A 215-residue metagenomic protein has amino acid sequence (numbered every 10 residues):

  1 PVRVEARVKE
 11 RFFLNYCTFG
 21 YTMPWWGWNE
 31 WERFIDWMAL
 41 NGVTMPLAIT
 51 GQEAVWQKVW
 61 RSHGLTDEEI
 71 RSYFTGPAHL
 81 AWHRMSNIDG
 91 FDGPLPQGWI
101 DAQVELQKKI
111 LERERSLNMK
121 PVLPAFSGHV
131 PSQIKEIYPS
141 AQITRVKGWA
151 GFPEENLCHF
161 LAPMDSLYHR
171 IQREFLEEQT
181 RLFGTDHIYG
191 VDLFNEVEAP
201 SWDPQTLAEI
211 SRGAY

Functional and structural regions predicted by a protein language model:
V4-Y215: Aromatic-lined carbohydrate-binding surfaces of glycoside hydrolases
